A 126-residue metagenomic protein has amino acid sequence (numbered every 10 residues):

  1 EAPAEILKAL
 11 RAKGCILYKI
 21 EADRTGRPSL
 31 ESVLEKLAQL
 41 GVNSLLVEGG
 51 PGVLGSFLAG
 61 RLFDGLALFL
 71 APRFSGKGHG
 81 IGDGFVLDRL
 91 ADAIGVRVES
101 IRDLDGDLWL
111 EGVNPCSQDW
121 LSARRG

Functional and structural regions predicted by a protein language model:
E1-G126: Enzymes that bind and transform nitrogen-containing heteroaromatic metabolites
